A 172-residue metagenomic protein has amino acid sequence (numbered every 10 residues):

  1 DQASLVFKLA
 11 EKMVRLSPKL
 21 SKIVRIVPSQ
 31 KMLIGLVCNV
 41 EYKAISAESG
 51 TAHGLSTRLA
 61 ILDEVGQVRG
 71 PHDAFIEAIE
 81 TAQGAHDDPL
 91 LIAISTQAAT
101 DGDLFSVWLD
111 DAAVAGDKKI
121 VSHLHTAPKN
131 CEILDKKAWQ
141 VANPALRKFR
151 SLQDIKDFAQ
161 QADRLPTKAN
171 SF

Functional and structural regions predicted by a protein language model:
D1-A3: Conserved RecA-like ASCE P-loop NTPase motor core of nucleic-acid helicases/translocases
L5-R58: Inter-Walker segment of RecA-like/P-loop motor cores
M13-I26, G35-V40, V68, A82-P89 (+2 more regions): Secondary-structure transition/capping motifs at alpha-helix termini and the adjoining loop/turn into the next element
I23, L36, L55, V68-P71 (+2 more regions): Surface-exposed loop/turn and secondary-structure junction residues enriched for glycine/proline
S49-S56, R69-E77: Flexible active-site lid/hinge loop adjacent to a nucleotide/diphosphate and Mg2+-phosphate binding pocket
L59-I61, I92: Structural motif
D63-Q67: Walker B catalytic acidic pair
P71-F172: Non-catalytic, compositionally simple segments
